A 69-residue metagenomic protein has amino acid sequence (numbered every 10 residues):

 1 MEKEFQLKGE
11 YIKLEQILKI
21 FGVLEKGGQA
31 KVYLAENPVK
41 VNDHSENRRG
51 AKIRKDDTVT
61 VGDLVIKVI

Functional and structural regions predicted by a protein language model:
M1-L7: An N-terminal amphipathic alpha-helical segment
E4, T58-I69: A positively charged, amphipathic N-terminal helix/segment that binds anionic biomolecules
G9, L14-K55: A basic, amphipathic helix-loop patch mediating RNA/tRNA/ribosome contacts
